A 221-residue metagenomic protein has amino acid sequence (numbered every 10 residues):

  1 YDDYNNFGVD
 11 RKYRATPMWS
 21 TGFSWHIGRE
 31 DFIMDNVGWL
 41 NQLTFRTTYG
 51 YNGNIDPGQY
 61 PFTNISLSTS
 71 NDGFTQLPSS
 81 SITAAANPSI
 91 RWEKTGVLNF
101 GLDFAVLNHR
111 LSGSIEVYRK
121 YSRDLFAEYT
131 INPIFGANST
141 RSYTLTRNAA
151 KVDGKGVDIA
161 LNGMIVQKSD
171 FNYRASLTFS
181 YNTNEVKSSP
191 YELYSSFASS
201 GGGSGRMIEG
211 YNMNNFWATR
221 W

Functional and structural regions predicted by a protein language model:
Y1-R220: Extracellular/periplasmic, surface-exposed regions of secreted and cell-surface proteins
